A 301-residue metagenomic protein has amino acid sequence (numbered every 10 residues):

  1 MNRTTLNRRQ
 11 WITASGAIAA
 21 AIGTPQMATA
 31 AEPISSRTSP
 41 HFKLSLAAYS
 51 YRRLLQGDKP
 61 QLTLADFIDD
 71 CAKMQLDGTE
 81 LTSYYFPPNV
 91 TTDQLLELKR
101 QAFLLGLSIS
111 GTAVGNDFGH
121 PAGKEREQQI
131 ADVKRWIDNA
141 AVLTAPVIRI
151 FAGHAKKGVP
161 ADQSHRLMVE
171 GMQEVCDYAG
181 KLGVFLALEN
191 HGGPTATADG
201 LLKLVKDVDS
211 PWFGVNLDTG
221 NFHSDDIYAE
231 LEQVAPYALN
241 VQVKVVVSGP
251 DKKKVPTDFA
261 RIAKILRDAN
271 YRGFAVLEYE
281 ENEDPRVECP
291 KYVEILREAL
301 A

Functional and structural regions predicted by a protein language model:
N2-V142, Q163, E170, S210 (+2 more regions): N-terminal pre-domain/capping segments
F42-A48, T79-L81, I109-V114, I148-I150 (+4 more regions): Hydrophobic faces of well-ordered beta-strands that scaffold small-molecule active sites in alpha/beta enzyme cores
L46, C71, A102, A140 (+5 more regions): Conserved, mostly hydrophobic/aromatic
L76, A140, A145, A238 (+1 more regions): A structural motif
G78-T79, E170-K264: Acidic/histidine-rich catalytic cores of soluble enzymes
P87-N89, N116-H120, H154-G158, G192-T195 (+3 more regions): Short, small-residue-enriched loops and turns at beta-alpha junctions that line or gate enzyme active sites
A140-V159, L182-H191: Active-site groove signature of glycoside hydrolases
K244-P250, F274-E283: Active-site clefts of carbohydrate-active enzymes
